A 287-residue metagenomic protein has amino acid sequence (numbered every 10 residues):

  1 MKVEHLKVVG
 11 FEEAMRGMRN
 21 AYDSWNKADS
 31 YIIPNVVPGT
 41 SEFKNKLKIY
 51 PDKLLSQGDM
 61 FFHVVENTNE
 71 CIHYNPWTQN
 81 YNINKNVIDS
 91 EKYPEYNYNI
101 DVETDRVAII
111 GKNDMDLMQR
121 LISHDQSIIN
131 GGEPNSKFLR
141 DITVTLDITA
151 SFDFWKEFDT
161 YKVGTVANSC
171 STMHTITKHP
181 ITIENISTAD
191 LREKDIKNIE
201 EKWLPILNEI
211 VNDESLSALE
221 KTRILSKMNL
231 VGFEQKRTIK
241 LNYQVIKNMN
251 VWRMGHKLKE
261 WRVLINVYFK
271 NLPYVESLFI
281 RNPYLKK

Functional and structural regions predicted by a protein language model:
M1-K287: Family-specific signature for flavin-dependent thymidylate synthase
